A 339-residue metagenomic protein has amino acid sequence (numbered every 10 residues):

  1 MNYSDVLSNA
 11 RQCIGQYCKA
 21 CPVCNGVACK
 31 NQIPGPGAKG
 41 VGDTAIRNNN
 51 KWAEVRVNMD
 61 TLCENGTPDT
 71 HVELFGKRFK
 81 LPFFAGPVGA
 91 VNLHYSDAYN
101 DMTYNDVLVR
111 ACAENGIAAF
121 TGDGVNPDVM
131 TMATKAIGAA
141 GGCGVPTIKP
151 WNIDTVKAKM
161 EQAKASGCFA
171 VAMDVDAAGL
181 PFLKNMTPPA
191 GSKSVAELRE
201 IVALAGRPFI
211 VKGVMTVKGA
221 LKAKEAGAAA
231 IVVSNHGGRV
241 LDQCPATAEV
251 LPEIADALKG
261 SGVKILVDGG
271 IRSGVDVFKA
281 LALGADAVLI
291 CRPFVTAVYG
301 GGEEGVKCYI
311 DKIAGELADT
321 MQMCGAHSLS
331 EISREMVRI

Functional and structural regions predicted by a protein language model:
M1-K30, G219, G238-S261, I271-I339: Conserved active-site-proximal phosphate/metal-binding subdomains
N2-K80, I332: An N-cap/entry alpha-helix motif that binds or orients negatively charged groups
G37-V41, A45, D101, N105 (+6 more regions): Generic structural signal for well-ordered, non-membrane alpha-helical segments in soluble metabolic enzymes
T44-M130: N-terminal functional module of multi-domain proteins
N49-M59, C112, G116, K164-G167 (+4 more regions): Structural signal for hydrophobic packing residues in well-ordered secondary-structure cores of soluble enzyme domains
Y99, V109-R110, G138-A139, W151-V267 (+2 more regions): Alpha/beta enzyme core
A118, D128-T155: Long, hydrophobic, well-ordered secondary-structure blocks that form the structural core and pocket-lining surfaces
